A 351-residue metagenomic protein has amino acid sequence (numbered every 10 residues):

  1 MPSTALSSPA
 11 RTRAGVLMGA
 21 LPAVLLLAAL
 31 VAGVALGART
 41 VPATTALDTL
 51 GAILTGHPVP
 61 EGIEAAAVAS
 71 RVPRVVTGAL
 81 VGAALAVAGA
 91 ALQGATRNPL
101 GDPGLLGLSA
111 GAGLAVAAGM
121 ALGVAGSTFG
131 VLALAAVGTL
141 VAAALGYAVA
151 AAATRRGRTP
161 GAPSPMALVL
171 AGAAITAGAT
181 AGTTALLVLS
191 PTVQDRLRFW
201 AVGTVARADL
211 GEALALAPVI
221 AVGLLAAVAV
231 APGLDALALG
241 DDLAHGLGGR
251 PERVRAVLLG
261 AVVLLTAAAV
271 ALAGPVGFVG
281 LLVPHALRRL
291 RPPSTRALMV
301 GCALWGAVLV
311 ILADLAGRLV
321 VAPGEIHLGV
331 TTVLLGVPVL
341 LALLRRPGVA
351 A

Functional and structural regions predicted by a protein language model:
M1-A351: Alpha-helical transmembrane segments in inner-membrane proteins
